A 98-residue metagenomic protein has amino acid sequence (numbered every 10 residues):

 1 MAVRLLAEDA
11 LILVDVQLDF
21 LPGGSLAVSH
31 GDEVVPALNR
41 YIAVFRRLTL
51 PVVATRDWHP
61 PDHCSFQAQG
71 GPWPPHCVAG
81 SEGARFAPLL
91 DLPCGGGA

Functional and structural regions predicted by a protein language model:
R4-L11: Extreme N-terminal starter segment of soluble prokaryotic enzymes
A10, D32-V35: Catalytic phosphate/metal-binding cores of nucleic-acid and nucleotide-processing enzymes, i.e., regions that mediate
L11-I12, A54: Residue-level marker for buried hydrophobic side chains located in beta-strands that build the well-ordered beta-sheet
I12-V16, H59-P61: A broad, low-specificity signal for short, low-complexity segments enriched in glycine/proline and polar/charged
V16-G23: Short acidic, Gly/Ser-rich segments with clustered Asp/Glu that frequently serve as metal-coordination loops in enzyme
G24-G31, P72-H76: Short glycine-enriched, charge-decorated loop/helix-capping segments at active-site entrances that position
P36-A98: Active-site alpha/beta core segments
